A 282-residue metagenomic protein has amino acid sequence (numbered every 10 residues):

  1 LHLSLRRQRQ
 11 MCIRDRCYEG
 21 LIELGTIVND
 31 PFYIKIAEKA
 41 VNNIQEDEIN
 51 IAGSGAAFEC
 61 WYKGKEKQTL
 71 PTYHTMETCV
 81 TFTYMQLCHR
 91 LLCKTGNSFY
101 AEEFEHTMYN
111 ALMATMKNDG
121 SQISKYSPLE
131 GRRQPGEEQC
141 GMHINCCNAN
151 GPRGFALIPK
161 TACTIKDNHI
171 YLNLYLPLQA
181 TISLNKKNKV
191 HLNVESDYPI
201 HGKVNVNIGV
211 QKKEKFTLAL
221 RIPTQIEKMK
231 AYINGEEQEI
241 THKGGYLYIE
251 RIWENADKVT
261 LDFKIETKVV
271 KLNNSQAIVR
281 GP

Functional and structural regions predicted by a protein language model:
L1-I13: Single conserved hydrophobic/aromatic residue that forms the stacking wall/gate of nucleotide- or nucleobase-binding
Q10, R14-N42, F58-R221, H242: Aromatic (Trp/Tyr) and acidic
N42-G53, T224-Q225: Glycine-rich, acidic and aromatic/proline-enriched surface loops and short helix-turn segments that act as binding
I170-L172, F263-P282: Glycine/proline-rich low-complexity spacer/linker segments in large multi-domain proteins
F216-A219, I249-E266, V270: C-terminal beta-strand-rich structural cap/linker in extracellular carbohydrate-active enzymes
I226-R251, V269-N273: Solvent-exposed beta-strand/loop surfaces of large extracellular or lumenal domains
